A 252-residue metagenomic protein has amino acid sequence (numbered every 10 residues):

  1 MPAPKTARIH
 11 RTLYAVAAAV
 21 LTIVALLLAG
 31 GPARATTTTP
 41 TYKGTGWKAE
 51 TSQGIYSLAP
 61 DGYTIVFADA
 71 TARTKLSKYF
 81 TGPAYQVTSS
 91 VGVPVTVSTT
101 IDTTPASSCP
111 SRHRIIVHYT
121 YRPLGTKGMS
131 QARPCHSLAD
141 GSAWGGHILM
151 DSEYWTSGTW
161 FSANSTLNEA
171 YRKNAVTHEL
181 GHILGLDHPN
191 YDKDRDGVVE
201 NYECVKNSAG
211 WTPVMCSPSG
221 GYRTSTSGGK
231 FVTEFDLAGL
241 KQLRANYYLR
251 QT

Functional and structural regions predicted by a protein language model:
M1-A35: Secretory targeting and sorting signals
P2, A29-K75: Disordered inhibitory propeptide/activation segment of secreted metzincin zinc metalloprotease zymogens, centered on
I65-P105: A short alpha-helix/helix-coil micro-patch that ends at or immediately precedes a cysteine
S89-S108, H188-D196, Q251-T252: Surface-exposed patches in mature extracellular/periplasmic domains of secreted proteins
V95-M129: Short, well-ordered secondary-structure micro-motifs within conserved domains or adaptor modules
I116-L149, N201-Y202: Catalytic zinc-binding patch centered on the HExxH motif and its immediate surroundings that defines zinc-dependent
E153-V176: Short pre-active-site segment immediately N-terminal to the catalytic Zn-binding motif
A170, T177, H182-E234: The catalytic-center signature of Zn2+-dependent metalloproteases
